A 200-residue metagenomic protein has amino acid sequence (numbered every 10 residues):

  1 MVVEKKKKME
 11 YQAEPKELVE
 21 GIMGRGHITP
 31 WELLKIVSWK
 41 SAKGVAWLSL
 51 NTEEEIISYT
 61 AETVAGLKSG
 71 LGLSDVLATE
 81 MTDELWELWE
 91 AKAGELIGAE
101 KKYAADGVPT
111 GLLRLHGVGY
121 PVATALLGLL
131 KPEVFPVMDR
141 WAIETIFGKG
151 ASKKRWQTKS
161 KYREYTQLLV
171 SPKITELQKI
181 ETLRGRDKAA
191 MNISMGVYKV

Functional and structural regions predicted by a protein language model:
M1-I36, F135-V200: C-terminal accessory module of base-excision DNA glycosylases/AP lyases that mediates lesion recognition and DNA
A13-A65: Small-residue-rich anion-binding loops in enzyme active sites
G21-I22, I36-W39, G66, G70 (+6 more regions): Residues that form generic nucleotide/phosphate-binding pockets
K40, T63, K92-A93, L130 (+1 more regions): Alpha-helix boundary/capping residues
G44, K101, V134, G150-A151: Secondary-structure boundary/capping signal
V45-V118: Helix-hairpin-helix/helix-loop-helix acidic hairpins
A105-F147: Catalytic DNA-binding helix-loop module of base-excision-repair DNA glycosylases/AP lyases
